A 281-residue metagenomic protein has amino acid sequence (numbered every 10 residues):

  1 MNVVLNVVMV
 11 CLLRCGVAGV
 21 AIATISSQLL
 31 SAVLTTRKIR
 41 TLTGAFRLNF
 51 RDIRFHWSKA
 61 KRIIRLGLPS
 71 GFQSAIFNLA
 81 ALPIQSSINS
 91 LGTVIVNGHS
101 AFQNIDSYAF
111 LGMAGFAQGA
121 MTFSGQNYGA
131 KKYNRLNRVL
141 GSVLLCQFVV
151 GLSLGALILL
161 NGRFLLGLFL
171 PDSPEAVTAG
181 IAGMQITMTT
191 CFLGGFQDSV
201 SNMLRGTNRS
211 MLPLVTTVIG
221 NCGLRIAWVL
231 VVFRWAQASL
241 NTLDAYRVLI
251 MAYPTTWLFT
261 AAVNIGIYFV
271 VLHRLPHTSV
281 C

Functional and structural regions predicted by a protein language model:
V3-C11, T36, L82-S86, Y108 (+4 more regions): Alpha-helical transmembrane segments of multipass membrane proteins
V8-V17, A75-N104, Y108, Q126 (+2 more regions): Helix-terminus/linker motif at the lipid-water interface of multi-pass membrane proteins
V10, N89, G125, R205-G206 (+3 more regions): Helix-capping/transition residues at the boundaries of transmembrane alpha-helices and the short helical linkers
L12-L68, S124-T190, R234-C281: Short alpha-helical transmembrane segments in multi-pass integral membrane proteins
V20-A21, V96, S210-L214, L249-I250: Alpha-helical transmembrane segments and their helix-entry boundary regions
S27-S31, T35, I39, W57-G119 (+1 more regions): Transmembrane helical elements of multi-pass membrane transporters/channels
S70-L82, A114, C146-G155, L159 (+3 more regions): Hydrophobic alpha-helical transmembrane segments in multi-pass membrane proteins
G98-G162, G194-T216: Small-residue-rich hydrophobic transmembrane alpha-helices
